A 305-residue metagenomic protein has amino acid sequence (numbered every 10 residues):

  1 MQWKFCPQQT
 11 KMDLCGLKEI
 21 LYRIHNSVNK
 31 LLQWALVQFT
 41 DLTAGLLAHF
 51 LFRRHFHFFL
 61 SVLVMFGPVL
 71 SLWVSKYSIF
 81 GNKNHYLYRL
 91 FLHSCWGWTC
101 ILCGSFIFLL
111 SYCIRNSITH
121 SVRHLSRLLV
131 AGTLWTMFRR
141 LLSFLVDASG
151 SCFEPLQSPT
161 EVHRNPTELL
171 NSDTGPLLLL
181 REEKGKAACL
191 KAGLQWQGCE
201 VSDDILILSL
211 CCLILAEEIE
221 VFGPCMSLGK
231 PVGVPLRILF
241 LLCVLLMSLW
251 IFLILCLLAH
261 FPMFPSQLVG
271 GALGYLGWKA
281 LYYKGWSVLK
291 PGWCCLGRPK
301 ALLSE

Functional and structural regions predicted by a protein language model:
M1-E305: Terminal transmembrane helix and immediately flanking juxtamembrane interfaces of multi-pass membrane proteins
